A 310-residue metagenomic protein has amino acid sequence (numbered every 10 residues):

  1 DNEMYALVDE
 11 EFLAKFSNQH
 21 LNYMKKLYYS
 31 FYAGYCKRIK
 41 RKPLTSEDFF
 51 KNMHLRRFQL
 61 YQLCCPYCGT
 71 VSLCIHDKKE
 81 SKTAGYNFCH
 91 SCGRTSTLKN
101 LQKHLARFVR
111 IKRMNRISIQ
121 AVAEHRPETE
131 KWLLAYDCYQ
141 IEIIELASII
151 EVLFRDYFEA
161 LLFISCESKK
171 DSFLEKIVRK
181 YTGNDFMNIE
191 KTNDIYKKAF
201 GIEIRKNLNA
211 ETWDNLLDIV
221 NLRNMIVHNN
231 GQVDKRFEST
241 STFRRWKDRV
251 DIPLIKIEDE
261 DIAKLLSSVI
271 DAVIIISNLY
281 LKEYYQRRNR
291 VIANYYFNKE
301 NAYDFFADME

Functional and structural regions predicted by a protein language model:
D1-I141: Charged alpha-helical initiation segments
Y5-Y67, L162-D251: Flexible secondary-structure boundary motifs
Y23, V220-M225, S239-Y303: Amphipathic, Lys/Arg-enriched alpha-helical patches that create a basic surface for binding polyanionic ligands
S72, N193-R205, V273-Y280, Y284: Compositionally biased, intrinsically disordered linkers/stalks adjacent to structured regions
F108-I111, N115, L146-Y157, I219 (+2 more regions): Amphipathic alpha-helices that form helix-helix packing interfaces
W132-S148, N209-T212, L216, D259: Short, charged/polar micro-motifs that form catalytic or ligand-binding hotspots
Y136-L162, V227: Short, hydrophobic, well-ordered secondary-structure elements
I143, A147, E175-V178, L216 (+3 more regions): Generic structural concept
